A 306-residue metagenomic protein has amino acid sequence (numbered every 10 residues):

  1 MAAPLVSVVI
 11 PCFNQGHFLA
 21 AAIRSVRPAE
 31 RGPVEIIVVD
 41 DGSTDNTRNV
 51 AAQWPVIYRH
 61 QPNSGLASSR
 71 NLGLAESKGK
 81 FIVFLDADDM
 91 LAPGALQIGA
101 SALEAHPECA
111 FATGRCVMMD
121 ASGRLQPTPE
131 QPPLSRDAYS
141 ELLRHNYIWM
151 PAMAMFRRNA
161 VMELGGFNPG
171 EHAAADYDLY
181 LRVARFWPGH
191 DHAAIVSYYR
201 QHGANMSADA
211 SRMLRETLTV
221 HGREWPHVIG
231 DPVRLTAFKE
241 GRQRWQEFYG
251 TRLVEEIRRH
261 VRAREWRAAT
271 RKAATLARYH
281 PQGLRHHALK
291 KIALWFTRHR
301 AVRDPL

Functional and structural regions predicted by a protein language model:
H17-A20, S43-Q53, M90, G94: Acidic helix N-cap motif at the loop->helix transition within catalytic regions of sugar-transfer enzymes
R24-P33: Short, acidic, metal-binding catalytic loop of nucleotide-sugar glycosyltransferases
S25, D40-N49, S64, D86: A conserved acidic beta->alpha catalytic loop
Q61-S77, I98, P151: Glycine-rich, basic loop-to-helix element that forms the pyrophosphate-binding segment of sugar-nucleotide handling
A75, P132-H221: Conserved nucleotide-sugar donor-binding catalytic segment
I82: Short aromatic/hydrophobic "clamp" motif used to bind/position activated sugar donors
G94-Q126: Conserved donor NDP-sugar-binding/catalytic core segment of glycosyltransferases
Q201-L306: C-terminal subregions of glycosyltransferases and related glycan-biosynthesis enzymes
